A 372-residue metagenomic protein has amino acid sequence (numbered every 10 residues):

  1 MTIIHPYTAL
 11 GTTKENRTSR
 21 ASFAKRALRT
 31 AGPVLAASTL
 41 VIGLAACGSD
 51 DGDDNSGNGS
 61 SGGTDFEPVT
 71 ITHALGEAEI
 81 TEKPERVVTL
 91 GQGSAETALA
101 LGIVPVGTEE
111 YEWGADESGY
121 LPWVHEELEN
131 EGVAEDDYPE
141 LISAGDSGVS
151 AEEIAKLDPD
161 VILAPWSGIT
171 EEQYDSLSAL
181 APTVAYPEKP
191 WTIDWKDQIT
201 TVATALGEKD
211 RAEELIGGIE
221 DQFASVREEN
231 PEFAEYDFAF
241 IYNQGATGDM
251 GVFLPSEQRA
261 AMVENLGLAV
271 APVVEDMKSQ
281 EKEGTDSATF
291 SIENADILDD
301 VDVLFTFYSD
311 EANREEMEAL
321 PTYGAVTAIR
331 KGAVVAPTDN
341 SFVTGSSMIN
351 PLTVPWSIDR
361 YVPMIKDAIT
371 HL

Functional and structural regions predicted by a protein language model:
T2-D51: Secretory targeting and sorting signals
G43-D65: Bacterial lipoprotein signal-peptidase II cleavage site
E77, S176-T247, S347-L372: Extracytoplasmic substrate-binding proteins
A95-A151: A short, structured surface patch at a secondary-structure boundary
I154, D158-A164, P182, A295 (+1 more regions): Proline-aspartate-enriched helix->loop->beta-strand connector
V252-D286: Alpha-helical, coiled-coil/dimerization segments enriched in small aliphatic residues
P272, S279-E311: Ligand-binding pocket segment of bilobal, Venus flytrap-like solute-binding proteins
L298-L372: Structured C-terminal subdomain patch of bacterial secreted/periplasmic proteins
